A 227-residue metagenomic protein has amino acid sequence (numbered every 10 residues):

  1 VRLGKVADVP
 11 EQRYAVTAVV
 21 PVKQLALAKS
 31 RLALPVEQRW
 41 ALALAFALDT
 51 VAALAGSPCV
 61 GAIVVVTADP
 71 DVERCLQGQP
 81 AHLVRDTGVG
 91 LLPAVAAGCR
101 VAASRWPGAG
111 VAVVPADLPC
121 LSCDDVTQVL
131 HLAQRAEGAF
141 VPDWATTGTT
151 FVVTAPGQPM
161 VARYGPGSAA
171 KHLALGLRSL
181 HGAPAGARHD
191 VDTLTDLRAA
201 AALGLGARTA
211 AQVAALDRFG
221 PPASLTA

Functional and structural regions predicted by a protein language model:
R2-L32: N-terminal nucleotide-binding beta1-loop-alpha1 segment
G4, P10, G167-A227: Conserved alpha/beta core of the MobA/IspD/sugar-nucleotide pyrophosphorylase nucleotidyltransferase superfamily
A43-V60: A short, N-terminal amphipathic alpha-helix
P58-L83: Acidic donor-binding segment of Leloir-type glycosyltransferases
Q77-G110, S168: Short phosphate-binding loop-to-helix
P115-P119: The conserved acidic donor/metal-binding loop of glycosyltransferases
L121-T146: Conserved donor-nucleotide/metal-binding helix-loop-beta segment in metal-dependent transferases, i.e., the alpha-helix
T150-L177: Short, glycine-/small-residue-rich phosphate/pyrophosphate-handling segment
